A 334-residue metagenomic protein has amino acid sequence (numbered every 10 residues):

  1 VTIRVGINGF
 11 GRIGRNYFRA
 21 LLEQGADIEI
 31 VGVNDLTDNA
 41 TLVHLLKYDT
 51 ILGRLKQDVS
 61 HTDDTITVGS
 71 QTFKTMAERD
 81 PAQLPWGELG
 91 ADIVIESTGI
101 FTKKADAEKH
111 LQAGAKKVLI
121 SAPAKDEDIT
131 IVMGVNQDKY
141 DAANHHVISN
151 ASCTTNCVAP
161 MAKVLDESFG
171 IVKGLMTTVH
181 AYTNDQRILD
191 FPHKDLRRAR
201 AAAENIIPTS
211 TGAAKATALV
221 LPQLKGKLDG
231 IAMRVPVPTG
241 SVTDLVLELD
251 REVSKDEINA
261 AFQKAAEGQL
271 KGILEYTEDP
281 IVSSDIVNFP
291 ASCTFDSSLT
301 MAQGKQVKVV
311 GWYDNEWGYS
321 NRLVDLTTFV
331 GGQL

Functional and structural regions predicted by a protein language model:
V1-A199, M301, D325, Q333: N-terminal Rossmann-like NAD(P) cofactor-binding subdomain of oxidoreductases, focused on the glycine-rich
F10, G14, K103, A151-T154 (+8 more regions): Generic structural signal for well-ordered, non-membrane alpha-helical segments in soluble metabolic enzymes
F18, E108, A159-D166, T177 (+7 more regions): Predominant activation on well-ordered alpha-helical scaffold segments within soluble catalytic domains
I66, I131-M133, V147, L189 (+5 more regions): Short clusters of hydrophobic/aromatic residues that line enzyme substrate/ligand-binding pockets
T98, F169, L221-P222, L249 (+1 more regions): A broad structural signal for alpha-helix termini and local helix breaks/kinks
I129, E204, T243: Small-molecule pocket liners
E167, I171-P238: Acidic, glycine-rich segments within the central catalytic cores of soluble metabolic enzymes that bind/position
G230, V242, V246-L334: C-terminal active-site/capping subdomain that shapes the small-molecule cofactor and substrate pocket of enzyme
